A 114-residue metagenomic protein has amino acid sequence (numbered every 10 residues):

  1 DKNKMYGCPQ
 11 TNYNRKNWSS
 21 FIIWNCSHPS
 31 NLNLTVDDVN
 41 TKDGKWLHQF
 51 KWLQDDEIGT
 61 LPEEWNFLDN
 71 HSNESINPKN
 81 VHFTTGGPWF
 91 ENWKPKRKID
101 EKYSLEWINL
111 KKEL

Functional and structural regions predicted by a protein language model:
D1-N14: Conserved donor-nucleotide/metal-binding helix-loop-beta segment in metal-dependent transferases, i.e., the alpha-helix
N3-K4, W18-S20, N77-P78: Short, surface-exposed beta-edge/turn micro-motifs
N14-K16, N73-E74: Extracellular/periplasmic catalytic domains that process cell-envelope and extracellular macromolecules
W24-L114: A glycosyltransferase accessory/donor-loop signature
